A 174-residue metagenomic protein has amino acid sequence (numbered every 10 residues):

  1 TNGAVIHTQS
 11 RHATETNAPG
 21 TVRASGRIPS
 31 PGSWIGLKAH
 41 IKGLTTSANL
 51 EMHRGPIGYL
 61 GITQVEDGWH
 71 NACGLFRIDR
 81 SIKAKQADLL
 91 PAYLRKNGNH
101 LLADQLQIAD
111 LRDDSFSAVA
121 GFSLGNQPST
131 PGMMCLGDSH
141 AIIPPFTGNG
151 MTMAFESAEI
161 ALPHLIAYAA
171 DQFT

Functional and structural regions predicted by a protein language model:
T1-G26: Feature captures the FAD/FMN-dependent oxidoreductase FAD-binding
S10-H12, G26, P56, F76 (+2 more regions): Short, well-ordered turn and helix-capping elements at secondary-structure junctions
G20-N99: Conserved FAD-binding catalytic core of PHBH/FMO-like flavoproteins
A72, A158-A161, L165: Buried hydrophobic packing segments
I82-A161: FAD/FMN-dependent oxidoreductases across multiple families
P163-T174: Active-site-proximal substrate-binding core of FAD-dependent oxidoreductases
